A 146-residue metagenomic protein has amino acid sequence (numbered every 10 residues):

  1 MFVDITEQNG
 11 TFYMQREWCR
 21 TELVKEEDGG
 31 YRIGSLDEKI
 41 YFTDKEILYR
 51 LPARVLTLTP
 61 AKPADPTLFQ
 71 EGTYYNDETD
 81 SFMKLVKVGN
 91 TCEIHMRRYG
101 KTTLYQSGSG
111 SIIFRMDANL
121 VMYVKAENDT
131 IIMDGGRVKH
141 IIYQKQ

Functional and structural regions predicted by a protein language model:
M1-Q146: Peripheral terminal and inter-domain segments
